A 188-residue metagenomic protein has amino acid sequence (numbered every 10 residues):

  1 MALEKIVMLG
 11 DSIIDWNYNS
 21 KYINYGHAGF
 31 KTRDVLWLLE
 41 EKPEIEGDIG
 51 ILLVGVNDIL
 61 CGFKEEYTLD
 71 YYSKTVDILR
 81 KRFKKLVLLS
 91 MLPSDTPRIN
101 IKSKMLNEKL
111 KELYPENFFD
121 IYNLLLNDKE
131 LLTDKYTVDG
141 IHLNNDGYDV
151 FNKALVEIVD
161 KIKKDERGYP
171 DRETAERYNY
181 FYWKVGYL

Functional and structural regions predicted by a protein language model:
M1-I78, S94-E108, Y180, G186: Conserved SGNH/GDSL esterase-like catalytic core that processes O-acyl groups on lipids and polysaccharides
N24-G26, S90, D120: Residue-level recognition of beta-strand->loop/alpha-helix junctions
I45, V56, V87-L88, D128 (+1 more regions): Residue-level signal for well-ordered alpha-helical segments
V56, M91, I121-N123: Active-site loop/turn elements of alpha/beta-hydrolase fold enzymes, especially the short glycine-/histidine-rich
K81-L86: A short helix->loop->beta-strand "cap" motif at the edges of active sites that frequently abuts
D95-L188: Catalytic His-Asp segment of secreted/periplasmic serine-dependent ester chemistry enzymes
